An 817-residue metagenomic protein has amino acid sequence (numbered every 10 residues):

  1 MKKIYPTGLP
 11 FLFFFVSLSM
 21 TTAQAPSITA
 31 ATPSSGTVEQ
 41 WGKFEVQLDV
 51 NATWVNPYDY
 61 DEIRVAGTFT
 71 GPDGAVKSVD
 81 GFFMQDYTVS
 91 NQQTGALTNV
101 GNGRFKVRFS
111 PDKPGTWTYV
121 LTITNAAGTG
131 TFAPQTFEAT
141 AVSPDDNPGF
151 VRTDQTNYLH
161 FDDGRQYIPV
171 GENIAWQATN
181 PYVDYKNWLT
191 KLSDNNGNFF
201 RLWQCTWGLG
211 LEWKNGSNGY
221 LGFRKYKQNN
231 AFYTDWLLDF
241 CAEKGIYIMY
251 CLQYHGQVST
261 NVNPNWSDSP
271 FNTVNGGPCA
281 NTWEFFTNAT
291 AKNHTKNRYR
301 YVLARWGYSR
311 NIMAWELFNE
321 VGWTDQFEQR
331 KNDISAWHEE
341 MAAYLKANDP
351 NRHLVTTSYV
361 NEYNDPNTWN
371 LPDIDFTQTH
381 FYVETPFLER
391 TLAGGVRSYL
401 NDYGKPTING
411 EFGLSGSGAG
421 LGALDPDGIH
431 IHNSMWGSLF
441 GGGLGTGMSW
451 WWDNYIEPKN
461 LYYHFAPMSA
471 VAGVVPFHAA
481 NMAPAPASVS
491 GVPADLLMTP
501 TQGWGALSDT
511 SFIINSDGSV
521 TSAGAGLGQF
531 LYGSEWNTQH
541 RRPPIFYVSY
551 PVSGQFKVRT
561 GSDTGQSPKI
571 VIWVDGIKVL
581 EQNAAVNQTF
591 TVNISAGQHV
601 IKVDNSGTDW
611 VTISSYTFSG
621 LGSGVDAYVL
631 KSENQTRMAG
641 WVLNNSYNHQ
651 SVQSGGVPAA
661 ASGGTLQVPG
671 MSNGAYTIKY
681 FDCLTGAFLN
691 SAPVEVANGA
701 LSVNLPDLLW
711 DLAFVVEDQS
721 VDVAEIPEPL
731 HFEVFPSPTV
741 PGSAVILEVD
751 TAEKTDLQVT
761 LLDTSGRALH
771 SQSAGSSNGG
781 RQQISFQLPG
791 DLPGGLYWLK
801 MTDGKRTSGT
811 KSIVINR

Functional and structural regions predicted by a protein language model:
T7, S19-T22, I726-F735, V740-R817: C-terminal outer-membrane/trafficking sorting elements
Q24-D73, D80, Q85, E138-T140 (+3 more regions): Non-catalytic, glycine-rich low-complexity segments
Q40, F44, D61, V65 (+1 more regions): Ligand-binding face of N-terminal immunoglobulin V-set domains in extracellular IgSF glycoproteins
T53-V55, S415-S417, I431-E581, N593-A692 (+1 more regions): Aromatic- and carboxylate-lined catalytic core of secreted/periplasmic carbohydrate-active enzymes
R64, T124-A126, V142-F376, H380-L388: Active-site mouth of glycoside hydrolases
G67, N99, V107-K113, Y550 (+4 more regions): Residue-level recognition of secondary-structure-to-loop junctions
I123, V603-N605, M801-D803: Conserved structural position at the C-terminal beta-strand of extracellular beta-sandwich adhesion modules
N297, V321-S469, A659-A661: Extracellular glycoside hydrolase catalytic/binding regions
